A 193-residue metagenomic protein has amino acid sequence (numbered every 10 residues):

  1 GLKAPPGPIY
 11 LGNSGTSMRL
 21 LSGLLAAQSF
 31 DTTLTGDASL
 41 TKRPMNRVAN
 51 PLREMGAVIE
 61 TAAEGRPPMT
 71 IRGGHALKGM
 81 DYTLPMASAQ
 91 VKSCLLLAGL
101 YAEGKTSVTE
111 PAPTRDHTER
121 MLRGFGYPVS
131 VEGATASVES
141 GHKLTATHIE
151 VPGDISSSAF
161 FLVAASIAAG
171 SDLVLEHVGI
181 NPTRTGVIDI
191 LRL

Functional and structural regions predicted by a protein language model:
G1-L193: Structural preference for solvent-exposed beta-strand-turn elements and adjacent flexible terminal/loop segments within
